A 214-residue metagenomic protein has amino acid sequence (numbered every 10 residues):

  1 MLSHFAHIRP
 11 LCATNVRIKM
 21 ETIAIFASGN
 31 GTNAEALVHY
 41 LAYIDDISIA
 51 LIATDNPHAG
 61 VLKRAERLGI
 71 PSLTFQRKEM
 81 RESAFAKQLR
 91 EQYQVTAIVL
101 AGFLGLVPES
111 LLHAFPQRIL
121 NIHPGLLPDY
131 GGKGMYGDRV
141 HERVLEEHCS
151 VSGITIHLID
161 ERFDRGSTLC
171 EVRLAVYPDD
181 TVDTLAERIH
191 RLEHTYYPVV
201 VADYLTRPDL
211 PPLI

Functional and structural regions predicted by a protein language model:
L2-I214: One-carbon transfer enzymes
